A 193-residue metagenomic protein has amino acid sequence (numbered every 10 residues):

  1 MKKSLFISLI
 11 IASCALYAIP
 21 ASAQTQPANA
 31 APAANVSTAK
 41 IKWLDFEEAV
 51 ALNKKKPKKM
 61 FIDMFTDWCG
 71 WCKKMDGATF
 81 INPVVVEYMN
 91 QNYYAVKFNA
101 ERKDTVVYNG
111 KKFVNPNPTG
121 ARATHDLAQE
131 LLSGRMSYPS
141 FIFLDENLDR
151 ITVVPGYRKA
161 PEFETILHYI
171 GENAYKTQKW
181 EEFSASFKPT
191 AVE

Functional and structural regions predicted by a protein language model:
M1-S8: Bacterial N-terminal signal peptides that target proteins for export
S8-Y17: Bacterial N-terminal signal peptides
A21-I41, K54, G134-R135, D145 (+1 more regions): Non-globular targeting/processing and membrane-anchoring segments
I41-K59: A short beta-strand-turn-helix
F46-E48, F80-I81, L127: N-terminal post-signal-peptidase region of extra-cytosolic proteins
K56-G70, A95: Short active-site neighborhood of thiol/selenol oxidoreductases, capturing the structured segment around
K73-G77: Detector for the c-type heme attachment site
P83-V86, N90-T152, A160, T165-N173: Thioredoxin-like thiol-disulfide oxidoreductase module
